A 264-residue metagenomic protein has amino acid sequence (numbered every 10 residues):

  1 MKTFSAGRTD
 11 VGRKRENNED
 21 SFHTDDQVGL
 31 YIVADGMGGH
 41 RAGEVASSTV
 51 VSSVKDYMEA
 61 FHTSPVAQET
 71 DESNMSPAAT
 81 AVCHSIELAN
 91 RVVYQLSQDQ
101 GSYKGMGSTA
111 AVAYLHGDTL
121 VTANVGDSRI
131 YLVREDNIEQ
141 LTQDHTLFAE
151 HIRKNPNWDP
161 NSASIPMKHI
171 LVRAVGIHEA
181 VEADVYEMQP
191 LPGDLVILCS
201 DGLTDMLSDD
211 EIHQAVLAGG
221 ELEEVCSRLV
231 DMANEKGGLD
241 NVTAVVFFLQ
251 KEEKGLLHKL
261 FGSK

Functional and structural regions predicted by a protein language model:
M1-K264: PP2C/PPM-type serine/threonine phosphatase catalytic domain
